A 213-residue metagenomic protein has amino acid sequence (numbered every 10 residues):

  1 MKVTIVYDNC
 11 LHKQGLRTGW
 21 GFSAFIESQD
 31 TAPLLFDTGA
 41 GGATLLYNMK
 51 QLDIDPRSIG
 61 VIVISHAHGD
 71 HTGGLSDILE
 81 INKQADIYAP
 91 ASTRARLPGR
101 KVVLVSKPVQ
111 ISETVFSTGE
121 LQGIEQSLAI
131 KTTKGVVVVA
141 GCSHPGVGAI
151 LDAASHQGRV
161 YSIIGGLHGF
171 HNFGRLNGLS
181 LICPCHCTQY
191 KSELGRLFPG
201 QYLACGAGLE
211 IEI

Functional and structural regions predicted by a protein language model:
M1-Q14, P108-E120: Glycine-rich phosphate-binding "P-loop"
K2-Q51, E125-A140: Conserved beta-strand hairpin/beta-sheet module of binuclear metal-dependent hydrolase folds, prominently
Y7-L11, T38-A40, A67, S92-T93 (+4 more regions): Active-site metal-binding loops of divalent metal-dependent hydrolases
A32-L34, G60-V61, K83-D86, G135-V138 (+1 more regions): Short active-site oxyanion
A43-Y88, S155-S162: Active-site metal-binding motif and surrounding structural segment of the metallo-beta-lactamase
H68-G74, V136, C142-I213: Cap/insert and terminal regions of metallo-dependent hydrolase folds
Q84-P90, V102-L104, I163-G165, L181-H186: Short, hydrophobic beta-strand segments that form beta-sheet elements in well-ordered domains
Y88-S127, T132-T133, L203-I213: Metallo-beta-lactamase
